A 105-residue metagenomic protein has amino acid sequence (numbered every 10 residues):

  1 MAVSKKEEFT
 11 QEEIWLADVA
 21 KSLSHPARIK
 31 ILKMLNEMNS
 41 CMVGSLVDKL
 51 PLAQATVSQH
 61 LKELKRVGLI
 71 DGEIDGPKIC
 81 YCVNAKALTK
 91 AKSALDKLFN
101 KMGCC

Functional and structural regions predicted by a protein language model:
M1-L16, M34-E37, A85-C105: Amphipathic alpha-helical dimerization/coiled-coil segments that flank or bridge DNA-binding/regulatory modules
I14-A55, D75-A87: N-terminal helix-turn-helix DNA-binding core of bacterial DNA-binding proteins
P26, L64, K90, A94: Solvent-exposed, charged/polar functional surfaces in cytosolic regulatory/catalytic domains
D48, K65-R66: Alpha-helical residues within the helix-turn-helix
H60: Residues within the DNA-recognition helix of helix-turn-helix
